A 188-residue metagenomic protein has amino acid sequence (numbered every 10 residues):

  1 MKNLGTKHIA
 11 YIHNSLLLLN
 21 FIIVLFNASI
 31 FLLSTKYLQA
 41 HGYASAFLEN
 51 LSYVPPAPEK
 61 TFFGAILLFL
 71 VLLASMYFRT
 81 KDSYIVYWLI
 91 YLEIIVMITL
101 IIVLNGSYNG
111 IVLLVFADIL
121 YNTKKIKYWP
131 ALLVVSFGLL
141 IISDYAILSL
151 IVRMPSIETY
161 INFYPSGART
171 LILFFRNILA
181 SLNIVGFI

Functional and structural regions predicted by a protein language model:
M1-W88: N-terminal signal-anchor/first transmembrane helix of integral membrane proteins
I9, K81, I85, L104-N105 (+2 more regions): Juxtamembrane/transmembrane-helix boundary motifs in multi-pass membrane proteins
I22-S29, L92-I102, S136-I147: Aromatic-anchored segments of alpha-helical transmembrane domains
A65-L68, N109-D118, L133-V135: Hydrophobic core segments of alpha-helical transmembrane domains in multi-pass membrane proteins
I66-L70, Y91-I94, A180-I184: Core segments of transmembrane alpha-helices that mediate helix-helix packing or line hydrophobic substrate/ligand
A74-T80, M97-N105, D118-N122, L140-D144: Hydrophobic alpha-helical transmembrane segments
K81-I90, M97-L113, W129-L132: Subset of alpha-helical transmembrane segments and adjacent helix-loop junctions that display helix-helix
D118-I188: Cytosolic coiled-coil signaling helices that couple upstream sensory modules
